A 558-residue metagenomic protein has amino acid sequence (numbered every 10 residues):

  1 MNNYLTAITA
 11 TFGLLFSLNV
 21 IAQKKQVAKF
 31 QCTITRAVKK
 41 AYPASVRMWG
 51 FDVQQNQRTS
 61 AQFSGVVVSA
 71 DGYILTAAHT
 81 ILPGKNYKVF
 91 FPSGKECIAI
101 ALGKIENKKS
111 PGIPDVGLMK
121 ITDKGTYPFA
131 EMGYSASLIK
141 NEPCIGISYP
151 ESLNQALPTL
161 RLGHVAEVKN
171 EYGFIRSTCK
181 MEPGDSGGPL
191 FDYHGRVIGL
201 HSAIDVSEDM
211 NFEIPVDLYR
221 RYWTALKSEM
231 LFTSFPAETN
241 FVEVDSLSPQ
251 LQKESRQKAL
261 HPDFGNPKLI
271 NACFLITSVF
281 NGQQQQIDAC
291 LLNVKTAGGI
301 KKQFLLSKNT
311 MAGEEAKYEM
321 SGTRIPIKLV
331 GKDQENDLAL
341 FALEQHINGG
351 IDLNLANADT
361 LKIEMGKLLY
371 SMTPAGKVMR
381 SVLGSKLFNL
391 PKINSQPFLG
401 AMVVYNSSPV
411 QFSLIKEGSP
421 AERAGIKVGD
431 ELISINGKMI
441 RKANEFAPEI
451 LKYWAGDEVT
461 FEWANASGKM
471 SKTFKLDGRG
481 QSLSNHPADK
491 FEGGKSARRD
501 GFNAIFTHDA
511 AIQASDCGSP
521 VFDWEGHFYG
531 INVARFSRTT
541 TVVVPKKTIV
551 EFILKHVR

Functional and structural regions predicted by a protein language model:
M1-I8: Bacterial N-terminal signal peptides that target proteins for export
Q23-V67, Y73-A77, N86, V116 (+4 more regions): N-terminal activation segment of mature serine protease catalytic domains
K24, K29, T33-A37, E106-K109 (+11 more regions): Flexible, gly/ser-rich surface segments that form the specificity/activation loops bordering the active-site cleft
N56, S69-Q155, Y172-R176, F232 (+10 more regions): Conserved active-site neighborhood of the chymotrypsin/trypsin-like protease fold
V66-V67, K180-H201, C290, E422-R423 (+2 more regions): Catalytic nucleophile loop of clan PA
G117, E229-D288, A339, N394-S434 (+4 more regions): PDZ/PDZ-like groove recognition
D192-Q257, N266, R498-D500, F522-R558: C-terminal subregion of chymotrypsin/trypsin-like serine protease catalytic domains
